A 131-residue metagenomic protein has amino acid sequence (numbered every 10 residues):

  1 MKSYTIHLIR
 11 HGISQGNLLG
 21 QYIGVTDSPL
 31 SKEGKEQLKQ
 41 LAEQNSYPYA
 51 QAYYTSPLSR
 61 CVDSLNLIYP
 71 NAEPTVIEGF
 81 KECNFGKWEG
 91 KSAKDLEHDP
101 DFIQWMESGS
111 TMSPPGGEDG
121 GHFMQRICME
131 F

Functional and structural regions predicted by a protein language model:
M1-T5, L41-Q44, C83-K94: Acidic, low-complexity terminal tails and accessory targeting/binding regions of phosphate-metabolizing enzymes
Y4, I9-A72: Active-site-proximal alpha-helix that buttresses catalytic centers in soluble enzyme cores
K39-E43, M124, C128-F131: Generic structural signal for well-ordered alpha-helical scaffold segments
I68-C128: Phosphate-handling substructures
